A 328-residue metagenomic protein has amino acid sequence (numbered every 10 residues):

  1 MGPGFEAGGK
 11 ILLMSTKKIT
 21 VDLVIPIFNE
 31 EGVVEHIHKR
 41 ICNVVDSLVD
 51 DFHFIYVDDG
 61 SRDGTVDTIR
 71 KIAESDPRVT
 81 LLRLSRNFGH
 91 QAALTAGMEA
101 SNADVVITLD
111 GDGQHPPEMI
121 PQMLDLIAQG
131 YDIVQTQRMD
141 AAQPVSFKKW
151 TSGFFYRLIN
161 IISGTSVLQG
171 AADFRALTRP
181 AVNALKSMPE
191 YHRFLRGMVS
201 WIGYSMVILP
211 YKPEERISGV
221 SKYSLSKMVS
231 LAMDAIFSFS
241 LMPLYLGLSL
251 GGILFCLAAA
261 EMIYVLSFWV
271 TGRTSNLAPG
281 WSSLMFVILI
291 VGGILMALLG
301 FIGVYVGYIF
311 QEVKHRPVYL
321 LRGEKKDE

Functional and structural regions predicted by a protein language model:
M1-A7: Low-complexity, intrinsically disordered Ser/Thr/Pro- and acidic-rich segments
G8-K17, F194-E328: Hydrophobic helical membrane-anchoring modules
L13-V145: Structured catalytic core of nucleotide-sugar glycosyltransferases
P26, L84-R86, R175, L248 (+2 more regions): Short conserved micro-motifs on helix faces and helix-strand junctions that flank and scaffold key functional residues
K71, L82-R86, H90-A100, Q114-M198 (+1 more regions): Acceptor/aglycone-binding surface of glycosyltransferases and processive sugar-polymer synthases
